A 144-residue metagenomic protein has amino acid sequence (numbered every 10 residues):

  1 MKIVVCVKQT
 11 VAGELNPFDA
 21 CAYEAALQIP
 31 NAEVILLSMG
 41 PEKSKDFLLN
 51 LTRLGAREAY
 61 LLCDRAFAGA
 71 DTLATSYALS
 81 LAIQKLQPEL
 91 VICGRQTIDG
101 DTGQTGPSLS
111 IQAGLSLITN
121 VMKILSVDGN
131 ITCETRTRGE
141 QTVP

Functional and structural regions predicted by a protein language model:
M1-P144: N-terminal glycine-rich FAD/FM-binding segment characteristic of electron-transfer flavoproteins
